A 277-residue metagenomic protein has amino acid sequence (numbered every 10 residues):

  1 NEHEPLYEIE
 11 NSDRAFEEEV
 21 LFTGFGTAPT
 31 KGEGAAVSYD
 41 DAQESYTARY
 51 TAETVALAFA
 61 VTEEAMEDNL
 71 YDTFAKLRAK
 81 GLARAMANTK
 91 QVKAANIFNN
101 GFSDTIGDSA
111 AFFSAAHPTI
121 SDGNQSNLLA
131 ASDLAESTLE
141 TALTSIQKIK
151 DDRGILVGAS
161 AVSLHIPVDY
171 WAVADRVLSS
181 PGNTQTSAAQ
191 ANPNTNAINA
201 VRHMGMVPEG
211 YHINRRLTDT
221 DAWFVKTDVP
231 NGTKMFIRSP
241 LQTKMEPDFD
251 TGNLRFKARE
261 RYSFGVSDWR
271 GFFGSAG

Functional and structural regions predicted by a protein language model:
N1-V55: Assembly/oligomerization interface modules of large self-assembling protein complexes
T30-G34, N69-L77, T184-A197: Intrinsically disordered, low-complexity coil segments
T47-T105, L164, F256-A258: Long, contiguous amphipathic alpha-helices that act as assembly "spine/axial" helices in icosahedral shell and virion
A48, E53, E64, A110-A111 (+3 more regions): Flexible, active-site-adjacent loop/turn segments at secondary-structure boundaries
T51, F74, R78, A131-T138 (+1 more regions): Short, contiguous, pocket-lining structural segments that sit at or immediately flank catalytic/ligand-binding sites
N99, S103, D152-V157: Surface-exposed acidic, glycine-flexible loop patches that form ligand/cofactor-binding and adhesion interfaces
N100-P118: Charge-rich, acidic-biased intrinsically disordered regions
F113-D151, G158-S163, D169-G277: Sequence/fold signature of self-assembling virion shell proteins
